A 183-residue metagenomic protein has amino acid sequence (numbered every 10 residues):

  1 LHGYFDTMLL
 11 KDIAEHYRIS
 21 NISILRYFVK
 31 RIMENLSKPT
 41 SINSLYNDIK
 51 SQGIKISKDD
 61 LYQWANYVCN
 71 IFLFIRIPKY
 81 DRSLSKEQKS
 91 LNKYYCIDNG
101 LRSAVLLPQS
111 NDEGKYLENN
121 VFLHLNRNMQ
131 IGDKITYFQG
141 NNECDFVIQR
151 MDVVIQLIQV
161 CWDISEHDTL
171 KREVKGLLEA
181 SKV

Functional and structural regions predicted by a protein language model:
H2-Q156, V160-W162: Accessory nucleic acid-recognition modules appended to NTPase machines
W162-V183: Catalytic cores of nucleic-acid endonucleases
